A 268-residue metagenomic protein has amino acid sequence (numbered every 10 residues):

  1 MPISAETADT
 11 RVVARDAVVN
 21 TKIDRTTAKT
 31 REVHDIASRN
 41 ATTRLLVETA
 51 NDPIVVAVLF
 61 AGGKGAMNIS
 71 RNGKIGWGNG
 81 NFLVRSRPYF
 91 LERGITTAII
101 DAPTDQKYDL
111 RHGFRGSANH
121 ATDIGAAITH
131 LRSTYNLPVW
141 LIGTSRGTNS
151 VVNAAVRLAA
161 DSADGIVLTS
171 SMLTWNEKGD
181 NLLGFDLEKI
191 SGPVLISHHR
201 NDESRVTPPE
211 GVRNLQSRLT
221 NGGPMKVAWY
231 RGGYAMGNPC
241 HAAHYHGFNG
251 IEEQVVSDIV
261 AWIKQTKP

Functional and structural regions predicted by a protein language model:
D9-D52: N-terminal cap/lid segment of alpha/beta-hydrolase-fold proteins
A50-E92: Short, surface-exposed "cap/lid" segments of acyl-processing enzymes
F82, S86, Y108-T134: Alpha/beta-hydrolase active-site loop
R87-K107: Conserved alpha/beta-hydrolase
T129-K189: Primarily recognizes the serine-hydrolase "nucleophile elbow" in alpha/beta-hydrolase and SGNH/GDSL folds
G165-Y230: The feature captures the conserved acid-bearing segment of alpha/beta-hydrolase catalytic domains
G222-P268: C-terminal catalytic histidine-bearing segment of alpha/beta-hydrolase fold enzymes
